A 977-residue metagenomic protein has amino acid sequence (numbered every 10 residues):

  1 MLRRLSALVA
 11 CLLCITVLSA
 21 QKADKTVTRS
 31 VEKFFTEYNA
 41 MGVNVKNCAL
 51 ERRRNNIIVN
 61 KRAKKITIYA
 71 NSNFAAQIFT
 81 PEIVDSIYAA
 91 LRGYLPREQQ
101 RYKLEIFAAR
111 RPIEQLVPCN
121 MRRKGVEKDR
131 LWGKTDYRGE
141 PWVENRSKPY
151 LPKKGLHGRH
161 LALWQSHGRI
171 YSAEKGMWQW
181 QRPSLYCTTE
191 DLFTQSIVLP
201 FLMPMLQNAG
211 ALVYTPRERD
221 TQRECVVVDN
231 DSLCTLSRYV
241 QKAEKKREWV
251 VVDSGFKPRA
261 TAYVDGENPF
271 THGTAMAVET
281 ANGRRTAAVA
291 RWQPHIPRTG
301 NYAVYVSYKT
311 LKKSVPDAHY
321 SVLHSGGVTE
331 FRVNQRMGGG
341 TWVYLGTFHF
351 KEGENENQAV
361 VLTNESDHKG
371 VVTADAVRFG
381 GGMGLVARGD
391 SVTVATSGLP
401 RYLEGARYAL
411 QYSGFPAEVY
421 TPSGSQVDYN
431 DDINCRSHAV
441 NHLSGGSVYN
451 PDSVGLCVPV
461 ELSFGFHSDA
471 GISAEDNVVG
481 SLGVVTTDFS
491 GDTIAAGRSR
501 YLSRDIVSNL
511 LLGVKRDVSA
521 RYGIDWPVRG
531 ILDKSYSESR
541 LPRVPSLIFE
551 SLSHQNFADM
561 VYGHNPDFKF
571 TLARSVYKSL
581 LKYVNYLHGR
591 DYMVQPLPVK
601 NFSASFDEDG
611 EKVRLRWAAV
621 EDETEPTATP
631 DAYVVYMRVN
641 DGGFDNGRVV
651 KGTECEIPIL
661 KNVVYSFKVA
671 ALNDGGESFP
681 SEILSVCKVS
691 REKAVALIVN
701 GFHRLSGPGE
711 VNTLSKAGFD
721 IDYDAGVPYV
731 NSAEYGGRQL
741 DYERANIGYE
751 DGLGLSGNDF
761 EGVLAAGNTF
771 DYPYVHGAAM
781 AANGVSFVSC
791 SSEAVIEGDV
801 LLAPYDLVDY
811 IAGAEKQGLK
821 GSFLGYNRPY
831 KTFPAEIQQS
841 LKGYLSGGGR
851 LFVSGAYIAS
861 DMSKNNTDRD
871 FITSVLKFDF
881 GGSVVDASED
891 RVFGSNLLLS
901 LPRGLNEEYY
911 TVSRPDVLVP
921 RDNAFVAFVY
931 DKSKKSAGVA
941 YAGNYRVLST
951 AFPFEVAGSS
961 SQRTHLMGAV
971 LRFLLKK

Functional and structural regions predicted by a protein language model:
I197-A209, R217, G389, T393 (+3 more regions): Aromatic-Pro/Gly-enriched surface loop or interdomain linker that acts as a lid/target-recognition segment
A288-K312: A short beta-strand element within beta-rich, extracytoplasmic domains of secreted/secretory-pathway proteins
A359, A376-G384, G465-S490, R521-H588 (+1 more regions): Active-site-adjacent mobile loop/cap segments within catalytic or ligand-binding domains
V360-V371: Short beta-strand-plus-loop segments that form exposed binding edges in beta-rich domains
L403-S499, L532-Q555: Active-site microenvironments of hydrolase-like enzyme catalytic domains
Y583-T627, G675-A694: Pro/Thr/Ser/Gly-rich low-complexity, intrinsically disordered linker/stalk tracts
E656-E677: Beta-strand-rich modules
A814-F925, K932, S961-Q962, L966: A glycine-rich, often tryptophan-bearing local segment used as a flexible ligand/cofactor-contacting loop or short
